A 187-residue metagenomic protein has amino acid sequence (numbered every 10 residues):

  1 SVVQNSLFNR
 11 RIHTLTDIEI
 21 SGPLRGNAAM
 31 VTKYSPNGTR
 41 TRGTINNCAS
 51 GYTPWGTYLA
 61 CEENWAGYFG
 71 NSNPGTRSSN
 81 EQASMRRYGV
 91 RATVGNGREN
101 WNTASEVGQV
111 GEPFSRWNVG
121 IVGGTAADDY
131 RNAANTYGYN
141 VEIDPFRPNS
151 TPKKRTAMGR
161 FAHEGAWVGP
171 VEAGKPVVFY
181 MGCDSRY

Functional and structural regions predicted by a protein language model:
S1-Y187: Conserved small-residue
